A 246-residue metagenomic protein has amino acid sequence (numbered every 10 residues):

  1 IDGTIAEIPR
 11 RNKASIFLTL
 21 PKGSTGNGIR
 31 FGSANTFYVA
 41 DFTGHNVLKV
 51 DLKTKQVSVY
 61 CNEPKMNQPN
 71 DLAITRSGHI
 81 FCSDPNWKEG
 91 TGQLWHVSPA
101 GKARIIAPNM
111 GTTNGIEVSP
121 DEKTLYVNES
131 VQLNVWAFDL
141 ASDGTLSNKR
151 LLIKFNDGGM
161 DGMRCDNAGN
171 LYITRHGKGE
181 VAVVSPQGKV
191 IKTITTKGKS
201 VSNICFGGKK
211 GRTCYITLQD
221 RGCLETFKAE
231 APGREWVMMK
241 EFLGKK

Functional and structural regions predicted by a protein language model:
I1, L20-D41, N46, E63-Q93 (+7 more regions): Beta-rich, blade/repeat-based domains predominating in secreted/periplasmic proteins but also intracellular
I1-T19: Beta-propeller domains
T4-A6, N46-L48, Q93-W95, N134-W136 (+2 more regions): A short loop-to-beta-strand structural motif that recurs across blades of beta-propeller domains
I8-K13, D51-K55, V97-G101, D139-G144 (+2 more regions): Short loop/turn segments that connect beta-strands within beta-propeller blades
K13-L20, Q56-E63, K102-P108, N148-K154 (+1 more regions): A short beta-strand motif characteristic of beta-propeller blades
E117-F138, S142, L146-K149: Glycine- and Gly-Pro-enriched alpha-helical subdomains that act as flexible, kink-prone "lid/hinge" or packing modules
K178-I204: A conserved acidic, glycine/proline-rich C-terminal tail/linker
T226-K246: Sequence/structural signature of beta-propeller modules and their immediately flanking N-terminal secretory/stalk
